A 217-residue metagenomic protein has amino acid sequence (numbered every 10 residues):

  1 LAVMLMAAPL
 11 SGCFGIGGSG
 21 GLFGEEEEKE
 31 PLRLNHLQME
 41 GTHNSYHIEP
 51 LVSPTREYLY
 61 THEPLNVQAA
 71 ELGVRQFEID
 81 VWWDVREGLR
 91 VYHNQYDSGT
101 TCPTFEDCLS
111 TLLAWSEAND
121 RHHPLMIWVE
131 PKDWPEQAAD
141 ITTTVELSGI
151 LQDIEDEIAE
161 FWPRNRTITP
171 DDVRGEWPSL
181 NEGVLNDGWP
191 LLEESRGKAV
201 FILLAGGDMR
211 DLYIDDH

Functional and structural regions predicted by a protein language model:
L1-F23: Secretory targeting signatures
L22-H217: Catalytic cores of phosphodiester-bond hydrolases, prominently lipid phosphodiesterases
